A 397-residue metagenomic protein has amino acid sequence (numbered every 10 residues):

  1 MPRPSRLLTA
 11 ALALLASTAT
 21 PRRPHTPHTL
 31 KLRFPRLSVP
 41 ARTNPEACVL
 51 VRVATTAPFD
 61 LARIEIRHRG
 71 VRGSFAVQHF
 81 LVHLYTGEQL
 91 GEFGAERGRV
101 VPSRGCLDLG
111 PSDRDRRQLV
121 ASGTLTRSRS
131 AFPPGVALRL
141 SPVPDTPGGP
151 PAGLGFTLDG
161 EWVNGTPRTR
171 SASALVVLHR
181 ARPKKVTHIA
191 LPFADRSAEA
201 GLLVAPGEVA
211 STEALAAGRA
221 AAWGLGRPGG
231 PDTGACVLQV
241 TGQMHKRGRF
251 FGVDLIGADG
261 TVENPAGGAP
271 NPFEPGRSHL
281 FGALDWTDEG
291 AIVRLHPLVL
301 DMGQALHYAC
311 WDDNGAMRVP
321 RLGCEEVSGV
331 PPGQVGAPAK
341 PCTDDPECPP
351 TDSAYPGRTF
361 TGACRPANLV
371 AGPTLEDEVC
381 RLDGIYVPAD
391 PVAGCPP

Functional and structural regions predicted by a protein language model:
M1-L8: Bacterial N-terminal signal peptides that target proteins for export
P2, T18-A19, V176: General helical secondary-structure elements
A10-T20: Hydrophobic h-region of N-terminal signal peptides that target proteins for export in Gram-negative bacteria
R23-P332, A337, C342, Y355-P397: Beta-strand-centric surfaces of beta-sandwich/beta-rich domains
D345: Acidic-histidine catalytic/liganding microenvironments
